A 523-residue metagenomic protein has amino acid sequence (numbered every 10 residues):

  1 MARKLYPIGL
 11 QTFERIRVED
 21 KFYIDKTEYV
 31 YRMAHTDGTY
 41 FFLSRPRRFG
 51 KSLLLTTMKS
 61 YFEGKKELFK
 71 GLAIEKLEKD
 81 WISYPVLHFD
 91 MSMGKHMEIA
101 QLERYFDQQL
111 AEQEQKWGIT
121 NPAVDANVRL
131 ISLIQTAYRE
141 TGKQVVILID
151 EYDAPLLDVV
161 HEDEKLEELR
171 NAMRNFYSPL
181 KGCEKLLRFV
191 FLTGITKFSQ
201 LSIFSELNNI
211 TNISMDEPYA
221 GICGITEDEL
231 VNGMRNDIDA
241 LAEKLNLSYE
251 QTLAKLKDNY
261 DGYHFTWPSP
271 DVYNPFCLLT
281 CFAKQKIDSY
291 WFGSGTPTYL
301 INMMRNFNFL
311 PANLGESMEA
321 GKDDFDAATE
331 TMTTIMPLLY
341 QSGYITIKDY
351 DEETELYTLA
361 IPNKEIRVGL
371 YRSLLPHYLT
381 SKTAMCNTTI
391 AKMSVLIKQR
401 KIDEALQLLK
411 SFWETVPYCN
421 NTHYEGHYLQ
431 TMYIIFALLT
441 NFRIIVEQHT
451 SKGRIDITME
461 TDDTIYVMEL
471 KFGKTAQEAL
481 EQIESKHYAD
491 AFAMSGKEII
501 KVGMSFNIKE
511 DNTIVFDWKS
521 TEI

Functional and structural regions predicted by a protein language model:
M1-Y424, L439-T440: Phosphate-binding site recognition
T136-T141, I435-D462: Active-site metal-binding core of divalent-cation-utilizing nuclease and nuclease-like domains
V146, T464-Y466, I500: Structural motif
E167-N171, F472-A489: Mg2+/Mn2+-dependent nuclease catalytic core
F176-C183, P337-I345, T431-A437, Q482-V502: Metal-dependent nuclease catalytic cores in nucleic-acid-processing enzymes, especially RNase H-like/related
M432, I455-F472, K486: Conserved catalytic cores of phosphodiester-cleaving nucleases, focusing on short active-site segments
A491, S495-I523: Domain-level recognition of nuclease-like catalytic cores that cleave nucleotide substrates
